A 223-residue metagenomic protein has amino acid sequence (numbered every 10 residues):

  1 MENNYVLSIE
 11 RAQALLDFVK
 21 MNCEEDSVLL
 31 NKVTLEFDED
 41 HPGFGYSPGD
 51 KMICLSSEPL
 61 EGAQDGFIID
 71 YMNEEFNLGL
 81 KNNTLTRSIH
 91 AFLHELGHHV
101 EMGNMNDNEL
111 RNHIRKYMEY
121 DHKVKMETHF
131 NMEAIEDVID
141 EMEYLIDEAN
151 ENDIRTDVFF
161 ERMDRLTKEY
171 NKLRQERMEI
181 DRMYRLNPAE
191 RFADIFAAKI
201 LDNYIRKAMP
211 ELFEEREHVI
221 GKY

Functional and structural regions predicted by a protein language model:
E2, S27-D40: Propeptide-to-catalytic entry region of secreted or membrane-anchored zinc metalloproteases
E2-V6, E176-L186: Active-site rim elements
S8-L29: Zn2+-dependent metallopeptidase catalytic core
R11, L85, I89, R185 (+1 more regions): Hydrophobic (often cysteine-bearing) scaffold residues that line and stabilize catalytic clefts of nucleotide/cofactor
C23, Y71-M72, G221-Y223: Short acidic DE-rich linear segments
E36-I89, L96-G103, D107-E109: Active-site scaffold of zinc-dependent metalloenzymes
M102-E151, D157-I180, L212-F213: Post-HEXXH active-site segment of zinc metalloproteases
I154, D181-M183, P188, A197-Y223: Short helix/loop segments within enzyme catalytic domains that coordinate or immediately flank catalytic cofactors
